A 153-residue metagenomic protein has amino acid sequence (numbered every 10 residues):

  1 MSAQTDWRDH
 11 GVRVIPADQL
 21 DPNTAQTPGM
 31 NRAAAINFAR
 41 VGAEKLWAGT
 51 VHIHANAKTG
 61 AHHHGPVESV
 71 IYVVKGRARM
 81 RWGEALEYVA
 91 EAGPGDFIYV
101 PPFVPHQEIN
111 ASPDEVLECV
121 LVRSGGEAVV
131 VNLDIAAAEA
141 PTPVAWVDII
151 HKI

Functional and structural regions predicted by a protein language model:
M1-K45, G60, V130-I153: A short, N-terminal "cap"/entry segment at the start of jelly-roll beta-barrel domains of the cupin/DSBH fold
N31-N37, G49-G65, P102: Conserved short histidine dyad/triad with adjacent acidic residue
R40-V41, P66, A85, P113-D114: Short strand-connecting beta-turns/loops that link adjacent beta-strands
A48-H52, V70, V89, F97-Y99 (+1 more regions): Conserved hydrophobic/aromatic beta-strand scaffold that supports enzyme active sites
T50, H63, W82-E84, P102 (+2 more regions): Residue-level recognition of conserved beta-strand positions in structured domain cores
A57-G60, R79, E87, I98 (+1 more regions): Histidine-centered metal-chelating micro-motifs
K58, V67-P94: A short beta-strand-loop-beta hairpin characteristic of the jelly-roll/cupin
E91-P94, P102-V129: Ligand-binding loop in jelly-roll beta-barrel domains
